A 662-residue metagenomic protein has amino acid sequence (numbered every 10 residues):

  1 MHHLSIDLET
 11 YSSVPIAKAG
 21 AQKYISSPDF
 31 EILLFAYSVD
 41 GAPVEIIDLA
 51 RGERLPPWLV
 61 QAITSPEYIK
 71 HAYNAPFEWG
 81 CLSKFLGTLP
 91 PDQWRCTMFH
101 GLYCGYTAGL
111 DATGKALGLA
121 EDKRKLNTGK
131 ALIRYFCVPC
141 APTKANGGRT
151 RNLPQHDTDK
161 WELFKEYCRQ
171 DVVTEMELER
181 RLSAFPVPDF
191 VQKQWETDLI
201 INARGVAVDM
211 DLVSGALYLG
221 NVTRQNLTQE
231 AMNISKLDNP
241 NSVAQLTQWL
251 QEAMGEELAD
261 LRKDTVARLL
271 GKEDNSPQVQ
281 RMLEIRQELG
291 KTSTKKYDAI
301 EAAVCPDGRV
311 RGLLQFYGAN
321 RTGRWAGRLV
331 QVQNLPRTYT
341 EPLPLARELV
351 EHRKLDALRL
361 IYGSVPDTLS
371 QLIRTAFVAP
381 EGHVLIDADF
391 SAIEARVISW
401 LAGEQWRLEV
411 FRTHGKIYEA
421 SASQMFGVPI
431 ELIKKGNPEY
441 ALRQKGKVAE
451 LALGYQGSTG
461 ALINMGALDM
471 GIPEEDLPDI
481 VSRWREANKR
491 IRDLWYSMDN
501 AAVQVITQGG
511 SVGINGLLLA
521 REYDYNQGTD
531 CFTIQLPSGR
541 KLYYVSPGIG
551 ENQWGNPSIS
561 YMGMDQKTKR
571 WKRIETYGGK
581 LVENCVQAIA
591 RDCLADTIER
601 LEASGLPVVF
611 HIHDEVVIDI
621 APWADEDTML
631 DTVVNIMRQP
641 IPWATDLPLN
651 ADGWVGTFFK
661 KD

Functional and structural regions predicted by a protein language model:
M1-H2, V60-T64, T368-V384, E599-A603: A short acidic-Thr-Gly-centered motif at the start of a beta-strand
M1-I16, L34-A36, D122, A131-L369 (+5 more regions): Conserved "right-hand" nucleotidyltransferase catalytic core of DNA-directed polymerases
S12, P76-G87, C104, Q248-A253 (+1 more regions): Short active-site loop/helix that positions an aromatic residue
F30-I32, A36-Y37, G41-W58, A62-S183 (+3 more regions): Active-site-proximal helix-loop-helix substrate-binding element of RNase H-like nuclease domains
L182-Q194, C593-V616: Active-site palm subdomain of RNA-directed nucleic acid polymerases
R224, E256, V428-S604, P648 (+1 more regions): Conserved catalytic core of nucleic-acid polymerases
A621-D627: Helix N-cap motif at beta-to-alpha junctions
M629-M637: Short amphipathic alpha-helices in soluble, non-transmembrane regions that often serve as interface/regulatory elements
